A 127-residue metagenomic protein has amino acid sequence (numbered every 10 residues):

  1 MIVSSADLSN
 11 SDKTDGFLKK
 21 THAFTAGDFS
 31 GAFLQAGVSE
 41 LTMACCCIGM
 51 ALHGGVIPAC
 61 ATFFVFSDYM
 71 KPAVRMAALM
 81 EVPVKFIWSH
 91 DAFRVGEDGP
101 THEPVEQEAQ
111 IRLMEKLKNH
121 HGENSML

Functional and structural regions predicted by a protein language model:
M1-L127: Thiamine diphosphate
